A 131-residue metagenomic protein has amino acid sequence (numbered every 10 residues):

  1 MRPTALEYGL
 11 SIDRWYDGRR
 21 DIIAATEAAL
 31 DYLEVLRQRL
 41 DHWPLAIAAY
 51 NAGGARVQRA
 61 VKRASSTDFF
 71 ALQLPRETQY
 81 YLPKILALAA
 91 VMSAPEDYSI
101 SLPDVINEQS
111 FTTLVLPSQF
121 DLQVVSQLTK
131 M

Functional and structural regions predicted by a protein language model:
M1: Carboxylate/His-rich catalytic cores and anion/metal-binding grooves
T4: Extracytoplasmic/periplasmic substrate-binding proteins
E7, I12-W15, R19-R39, P44-M131: Extracytoplasmic and endomembrane cell-envelope/extracellular-matrix remodeling and assembly machinery
